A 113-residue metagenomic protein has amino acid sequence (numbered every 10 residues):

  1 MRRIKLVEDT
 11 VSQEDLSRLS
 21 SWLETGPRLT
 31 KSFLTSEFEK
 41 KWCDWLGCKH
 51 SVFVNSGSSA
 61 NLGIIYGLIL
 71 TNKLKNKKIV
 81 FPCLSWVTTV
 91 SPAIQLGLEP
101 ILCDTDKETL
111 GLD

Functional and structural regions predicted by a protein language model:
M1-R28: N-terminal "arm"/small-domain region of PLP-dependent enzymes with the aminotransferase-like
E14-R18, F33, E37, T88: Generic alpha-helical secondary structure signal
R28-S32, K107: Short acidic-aromatic active-site loops that bind/stabilize oxyanions
F33-K78, P92-L96, L102-D104: Phosphate-binding glycine-rich loop
S56-S58, S85, D113: Acidic donor-diphosphate engagement hotspot in glycosyltransferases and nucleotidyltransferases that stabilizes
F81: Class I SAM-dependent methyltransferase core
L84-V90: Conserved coil-to-alpha-helix start sites within the AMP-binding
T105-D113: ATP-dependent adenylate-forming carboxylate-activation enzymes
